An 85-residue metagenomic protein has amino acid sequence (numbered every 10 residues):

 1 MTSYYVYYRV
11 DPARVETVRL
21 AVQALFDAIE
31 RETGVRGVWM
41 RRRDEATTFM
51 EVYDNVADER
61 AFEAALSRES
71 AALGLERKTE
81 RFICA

Functional and structural regions predicted by a protein language model:
M1-S67, E76-A85: Short S/T/G/P-rich N-terminal loop/turn motif that feeds into the first structured element of a domain
